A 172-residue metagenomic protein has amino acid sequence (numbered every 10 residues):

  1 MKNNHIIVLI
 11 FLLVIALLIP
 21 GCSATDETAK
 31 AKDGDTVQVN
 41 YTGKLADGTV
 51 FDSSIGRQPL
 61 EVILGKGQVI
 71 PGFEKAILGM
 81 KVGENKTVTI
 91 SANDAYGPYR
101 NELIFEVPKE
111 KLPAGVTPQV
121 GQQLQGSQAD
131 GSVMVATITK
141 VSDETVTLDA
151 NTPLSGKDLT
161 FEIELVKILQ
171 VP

Functional and structural regions predicted by a protein language model:
K2-P172: FKBP-type peptidyl-prolyl cis-trans isomerases
